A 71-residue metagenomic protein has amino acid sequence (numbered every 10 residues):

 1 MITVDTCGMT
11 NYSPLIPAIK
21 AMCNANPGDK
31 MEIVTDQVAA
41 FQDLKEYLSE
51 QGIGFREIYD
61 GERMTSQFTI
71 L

Functional and structural regions predicted by a protein language model:
M1, K30-E32, R63-T65: Intrinsic-disorder/low-complexity, polar/charged segments enriched in Ser/Thr/Lys/Arg/Asp/Glu/Gln
M1-N26: An N-terminal amphipathic alpha-helical segment
C23-D36: Short glycine-rich, basic-tinged beta-strand/loop micro-motifs
C23-N26, L44, I70: A generic membrane alpha-helix/interface feature
A39-A40: Short alpha-helical
D43-E57: Low-complexity, intrinsically disordered Gly/Pro/Thr-rich segments
G54-L71: C-terminal edge-of-domain segments
